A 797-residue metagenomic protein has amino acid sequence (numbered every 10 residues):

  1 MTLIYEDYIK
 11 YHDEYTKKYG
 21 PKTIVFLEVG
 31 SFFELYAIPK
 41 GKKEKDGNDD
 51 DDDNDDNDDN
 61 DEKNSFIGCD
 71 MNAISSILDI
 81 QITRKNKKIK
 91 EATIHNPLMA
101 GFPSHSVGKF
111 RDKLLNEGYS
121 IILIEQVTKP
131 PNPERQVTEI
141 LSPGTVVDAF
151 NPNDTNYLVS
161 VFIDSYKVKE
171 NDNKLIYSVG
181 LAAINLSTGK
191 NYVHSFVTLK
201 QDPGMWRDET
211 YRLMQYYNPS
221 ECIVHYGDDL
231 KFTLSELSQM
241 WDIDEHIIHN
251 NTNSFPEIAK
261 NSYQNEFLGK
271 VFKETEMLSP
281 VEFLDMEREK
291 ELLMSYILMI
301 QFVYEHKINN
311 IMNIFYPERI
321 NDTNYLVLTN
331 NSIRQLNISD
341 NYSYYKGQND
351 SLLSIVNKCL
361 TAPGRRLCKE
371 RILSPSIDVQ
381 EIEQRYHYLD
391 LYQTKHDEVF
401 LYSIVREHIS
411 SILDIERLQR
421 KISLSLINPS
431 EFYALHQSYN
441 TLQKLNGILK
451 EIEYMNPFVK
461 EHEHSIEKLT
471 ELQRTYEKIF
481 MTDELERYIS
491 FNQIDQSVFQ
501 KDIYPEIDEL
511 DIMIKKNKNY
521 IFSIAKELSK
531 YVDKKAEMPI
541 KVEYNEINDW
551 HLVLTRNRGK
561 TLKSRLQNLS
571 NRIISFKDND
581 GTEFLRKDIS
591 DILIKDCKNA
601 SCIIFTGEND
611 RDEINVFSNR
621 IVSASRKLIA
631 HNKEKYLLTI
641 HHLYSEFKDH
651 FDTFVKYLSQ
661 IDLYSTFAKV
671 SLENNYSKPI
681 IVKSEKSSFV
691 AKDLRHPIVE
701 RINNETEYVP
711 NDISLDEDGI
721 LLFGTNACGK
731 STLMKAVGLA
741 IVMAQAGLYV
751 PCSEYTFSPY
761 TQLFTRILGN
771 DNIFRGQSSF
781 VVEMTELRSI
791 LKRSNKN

Functional and structural regions predicted by a protein language model:
M1-D49, D55-R371, Q380-D397, D414-R420 (+2 more regions): Basic, polar low-complexity surface loops/patches
F26-E28, E34, I122-L123, L158-F162 (+18 more regions): Structured core elements
F32-F33, A37-G47, D61-K87, N191-Y192 (+6 more regions): A conserved P-loop NTPase coupling/switch region
N173-I176, E289, K560-I614, Y664-N797: ATPase nucleotide-binding head domains, primarily ABC-like/P-loop NTPase cores
I297-R334, Y344-Y345, S354-K358, E431-F491 (+2 more regions): Structured, non-catalytic alpha/beta "coupling" segments that mediate domain-domain communication and provide generic
H306-V356, P539-S590, I681-V709: SMC-family hinge/dimerization module
D502-N548: N-terminal accessory targeting/assembly segments
K627-S677: Charged, surface-exposed helical/loop "interaction arms" that form contiguous linear patches used for dimerization
